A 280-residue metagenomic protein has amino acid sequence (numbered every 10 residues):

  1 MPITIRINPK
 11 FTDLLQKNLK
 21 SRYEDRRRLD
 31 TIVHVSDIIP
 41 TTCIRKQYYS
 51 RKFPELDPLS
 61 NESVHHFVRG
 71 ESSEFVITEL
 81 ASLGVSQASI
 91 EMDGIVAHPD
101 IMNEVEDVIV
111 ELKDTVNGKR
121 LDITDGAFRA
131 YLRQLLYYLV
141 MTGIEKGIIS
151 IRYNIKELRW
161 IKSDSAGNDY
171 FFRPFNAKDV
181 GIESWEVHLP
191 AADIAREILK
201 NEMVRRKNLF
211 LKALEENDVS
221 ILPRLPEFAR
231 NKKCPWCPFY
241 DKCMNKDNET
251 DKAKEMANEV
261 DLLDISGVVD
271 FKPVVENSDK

Functional and structural regions predicted by a protein language model:
M1-I109, D114-I123, R129: Metal-dependent nuclease catalytic cores that hydrolyze phosphodiester bonds in DNA/RNA, characterized by
P2, S36, G70, A97-P99 (+4 more regions): Small-side-chain structural scaffolding
C43, Y138, C237: A residue-level signal for conserved active-site and pocket-lining positions in enzyme catalytic cores
N61-S63, R133-Q134, N258-D261: Short, surface-exposed linear patches
E74-S82, D125-N154: Metal-dependent nuclease catalytic cores in nucleic-acid-processing enzymes, especially RNase H-like/related
I144-K280: Metal-dependent nuclease catalytic regions and adjoining charged, substrate-binding loops involved in nucleic-acid end
